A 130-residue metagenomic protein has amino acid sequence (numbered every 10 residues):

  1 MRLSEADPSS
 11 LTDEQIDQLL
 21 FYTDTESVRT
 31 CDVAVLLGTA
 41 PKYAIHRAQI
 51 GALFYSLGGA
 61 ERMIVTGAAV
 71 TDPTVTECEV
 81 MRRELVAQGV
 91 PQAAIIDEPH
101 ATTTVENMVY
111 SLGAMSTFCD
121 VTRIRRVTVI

Functional and structural regions predicted by a protein language model:
M1-I130: A structural signal for short, hydrophobic/glycine-enriched beta-strand patches
